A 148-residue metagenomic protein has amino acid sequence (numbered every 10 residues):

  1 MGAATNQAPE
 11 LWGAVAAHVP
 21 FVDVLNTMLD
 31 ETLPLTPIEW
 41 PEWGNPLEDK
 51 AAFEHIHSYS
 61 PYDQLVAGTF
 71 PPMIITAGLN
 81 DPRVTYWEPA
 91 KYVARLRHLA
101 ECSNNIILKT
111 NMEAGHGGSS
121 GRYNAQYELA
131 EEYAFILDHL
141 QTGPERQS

Functional and structural regions predicted by a protein language model:
M1-S148: Active-site-proximal cap/loop segments of hydrolase catalytic domains
